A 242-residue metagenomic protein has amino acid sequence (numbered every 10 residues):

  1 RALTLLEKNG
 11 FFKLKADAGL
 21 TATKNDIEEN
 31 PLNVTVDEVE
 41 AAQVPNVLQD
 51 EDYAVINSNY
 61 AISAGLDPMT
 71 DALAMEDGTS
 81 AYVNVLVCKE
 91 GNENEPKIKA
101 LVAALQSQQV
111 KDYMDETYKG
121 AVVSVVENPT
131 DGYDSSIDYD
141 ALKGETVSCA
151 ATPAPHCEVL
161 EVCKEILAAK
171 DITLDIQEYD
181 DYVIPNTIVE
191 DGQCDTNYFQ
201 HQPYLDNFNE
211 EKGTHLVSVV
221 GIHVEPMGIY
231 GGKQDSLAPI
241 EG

Functional and structural regions predicted by a protein language model:
R1-F12, Q108-D112, V219-G242: A conserved helix-loop-strand patch within extracytoplasmic ligand-binding domains of the periplasmic binding
T4, K15-A22, K99-D138: Ligand-binding clefts/hinges and TM-proximal coupling segments of bilobed small-molecule sensing domains
G19-N46, I176-T187: Short helix-initiation/N-cap motifs at beta->coil->alpha
E40-A41, Q49-D52, I56-I62, P153-A154 (+2 more regions): Beta->alpha turn/N-cap motifs
D50, S63-M75, N207-V219: Ligand-binding "clamshell"
M75-V83, S218-P226: Short Pro/Gly-enriched coil loops immediately N-terminal to beta-strands
Y82-A100, P226-P239: A bilobed periplasmic-binding-protein/Venus flytrap-type ligand-binding module shared by bacterial periplasmic
L142-A154, I172-E178, G242: Short, well-ordered beta-strand elements
